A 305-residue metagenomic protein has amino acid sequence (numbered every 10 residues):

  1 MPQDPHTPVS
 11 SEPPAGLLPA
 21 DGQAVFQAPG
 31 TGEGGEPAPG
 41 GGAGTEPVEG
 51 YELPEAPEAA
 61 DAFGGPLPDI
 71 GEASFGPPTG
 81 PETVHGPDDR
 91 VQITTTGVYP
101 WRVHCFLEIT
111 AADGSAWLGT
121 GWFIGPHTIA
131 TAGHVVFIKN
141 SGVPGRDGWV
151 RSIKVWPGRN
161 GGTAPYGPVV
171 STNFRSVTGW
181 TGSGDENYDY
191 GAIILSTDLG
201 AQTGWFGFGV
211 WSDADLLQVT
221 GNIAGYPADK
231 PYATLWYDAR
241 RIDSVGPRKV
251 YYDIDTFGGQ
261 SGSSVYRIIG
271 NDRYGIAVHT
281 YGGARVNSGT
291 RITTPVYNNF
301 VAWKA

Functional and structural regions predicted by a protein language model:
M1-F123: Protease-domain processing segments flanking chymotrypsin-fold serine proteases, especially trypsin-like
E82-R102, F106-L118, I124, S141-A201: Conserved catalytic-core segment of clan PA serine endopeptidases
H104-F106, K249, S264, A277: Structural detector of coil-to-beta-strand junctions
H127, T131: Cytochrome P450 catalytic-core helices
A132-V135, A277-R285: Short beta->alpha transition motifs characteristic of CBS
V155-G158, G225-Y226, R273-G282: Catalytic Cys-His active-site segments of thiol-dependent hydrolases/isopeptidases
G161-A164, E186-Q260, N287-N299: Chymotrypsin/trypsin-fold serine protease catalytic domain
D255-H279: Catalytic nucleophile loop of clan PA
